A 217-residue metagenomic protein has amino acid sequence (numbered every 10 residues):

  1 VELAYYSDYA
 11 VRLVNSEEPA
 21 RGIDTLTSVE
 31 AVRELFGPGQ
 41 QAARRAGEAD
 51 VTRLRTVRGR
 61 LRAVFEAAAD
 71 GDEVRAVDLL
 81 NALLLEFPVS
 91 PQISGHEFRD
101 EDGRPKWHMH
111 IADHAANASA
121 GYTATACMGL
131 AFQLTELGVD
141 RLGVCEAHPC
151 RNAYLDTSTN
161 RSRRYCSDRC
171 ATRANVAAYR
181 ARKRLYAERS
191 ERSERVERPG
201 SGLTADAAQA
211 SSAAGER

Functional and structural regions predicted by a protein language model:
V1-V144, H148-L155, Y186-R217: Short helix-coil boundary/hinge micro-motifs
G143-E146, S162, R180: A structural preference for long, well-packed, hydrophobic secondary-structure segments
R161-A171: Cysteine-rich micro-motifs
R173-R184: Short metal-binding segments enriched for Cys and/or His
